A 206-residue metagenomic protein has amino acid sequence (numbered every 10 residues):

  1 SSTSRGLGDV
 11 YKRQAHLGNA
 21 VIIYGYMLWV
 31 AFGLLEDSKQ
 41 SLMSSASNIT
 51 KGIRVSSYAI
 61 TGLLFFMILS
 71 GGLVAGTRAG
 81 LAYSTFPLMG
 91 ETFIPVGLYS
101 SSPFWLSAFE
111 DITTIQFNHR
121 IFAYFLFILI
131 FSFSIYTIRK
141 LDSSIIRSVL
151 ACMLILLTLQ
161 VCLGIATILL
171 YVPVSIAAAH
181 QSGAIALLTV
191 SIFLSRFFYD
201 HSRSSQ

Functional and structural regions predicted by a protein language model:
S1-Y11: Single conserved hydrophobic/aromatic residue that forms the stacking wall/gate of nucleotide- or nucleobase-binding
R5, A15-L42, Y58-F65: Hydrophobic, membrane-interfacing alpha helices
R5, A59-M67, S148-A166: Small-polar-interrupted transmembrane alpha-helices in polytopic inner-membrane proteins
D9-G18, P173-G183: Non-cytosolic membrane-interface motifs at loop->transmembrane helix junctions
N19-D37, F125-S132, I185-Y199: Hydrophobic cores of alpha-helical transmembrane segments in multi-pass inner/ER membrane proteins, independent
E36-I53, S204-Q206: Membrane-interfacial, low-structure loops and terminal tails that flank and connect transmembrane helices in multi-pass
L69-L126, F131, I135: Membrane-interfacial catalytic/cofactor-binding modules of polytopic membrane enzymes
I135-M153: Membrane-interface helix-loop-helix junctions at transmembrane boundaries of multi-pass membrane enzymes, predominantly
